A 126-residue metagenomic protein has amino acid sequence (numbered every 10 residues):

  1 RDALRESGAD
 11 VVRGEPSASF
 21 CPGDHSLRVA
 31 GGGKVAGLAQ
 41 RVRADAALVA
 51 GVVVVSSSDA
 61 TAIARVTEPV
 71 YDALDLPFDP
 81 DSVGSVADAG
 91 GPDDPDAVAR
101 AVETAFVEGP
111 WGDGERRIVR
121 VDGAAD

Functional and structural regions predicted by a protein language model:
R1-D126: Acidic, polar-rich N-terminal leader regions of halophilic archaeal proteins
